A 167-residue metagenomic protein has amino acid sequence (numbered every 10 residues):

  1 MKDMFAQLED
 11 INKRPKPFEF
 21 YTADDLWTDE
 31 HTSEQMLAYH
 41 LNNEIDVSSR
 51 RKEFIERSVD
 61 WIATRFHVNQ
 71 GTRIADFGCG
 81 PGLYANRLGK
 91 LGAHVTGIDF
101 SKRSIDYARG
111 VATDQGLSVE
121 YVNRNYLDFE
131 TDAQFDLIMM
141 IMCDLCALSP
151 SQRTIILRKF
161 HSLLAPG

Functional and structural regions predicted by a protein language model:
M1-W27: N-terminal auxiliary segments of SAM/dcSAM-dependent transferases
K52-Q70: Conserved alpha-helix/loop element of class I SAM-dependent methyltransferases that forms part of the SAM/SAH-binding
P81-G92: Conserved SAM-binding loop of SAM-dependent methyltransferases across substrates and taxa, primarily the Class I
S101-R103: Conserved SAM/SAH-binding beta-strand->alpha-helix loop
A108-R109: Conserved SAM-binding loop
D114-D128: Conserved SAM-binding strand-loop segment of SAM-dependent methyltransferases
E130-L137: A short acidic, Gly/Pro-enriched loop at the edge of an enzyme's catalytic core that lines a small-molecule cofactor
T154-P166: A short glycine-rich, Lys/Arg-flanked "PGG" loop and its adjoining helix->strand segment in the class I
